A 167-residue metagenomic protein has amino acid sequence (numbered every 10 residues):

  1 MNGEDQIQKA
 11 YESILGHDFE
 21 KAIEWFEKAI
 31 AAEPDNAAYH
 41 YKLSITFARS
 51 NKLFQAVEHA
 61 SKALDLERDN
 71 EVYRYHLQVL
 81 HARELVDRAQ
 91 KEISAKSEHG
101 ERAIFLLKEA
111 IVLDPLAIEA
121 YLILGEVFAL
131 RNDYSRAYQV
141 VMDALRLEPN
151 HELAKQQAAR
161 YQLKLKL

Functional and structural regions predicted by a protein language model:
N2-A32, E84-E109, L113: Alpha-helical segment of the N-proximal tetratricopeptide repeat
N2-E4, A37-A38, E71, Q78 (+3 more regions): Helix-start (N-cap) detector for alpha-helical repeat units in TPR-like alpha-solenoids, especially tetratricopeptide
G16, S50, A95-S97, R131 (+1 more regions): Structural motif corresponding to the intra-repeat A-B loop/turn of tetratricopeptide repeats
K28-A31, K62-D65, K108-V112, D143-R146 (+1 more regions): Conserved structural position within tetratricopeptide repeats
